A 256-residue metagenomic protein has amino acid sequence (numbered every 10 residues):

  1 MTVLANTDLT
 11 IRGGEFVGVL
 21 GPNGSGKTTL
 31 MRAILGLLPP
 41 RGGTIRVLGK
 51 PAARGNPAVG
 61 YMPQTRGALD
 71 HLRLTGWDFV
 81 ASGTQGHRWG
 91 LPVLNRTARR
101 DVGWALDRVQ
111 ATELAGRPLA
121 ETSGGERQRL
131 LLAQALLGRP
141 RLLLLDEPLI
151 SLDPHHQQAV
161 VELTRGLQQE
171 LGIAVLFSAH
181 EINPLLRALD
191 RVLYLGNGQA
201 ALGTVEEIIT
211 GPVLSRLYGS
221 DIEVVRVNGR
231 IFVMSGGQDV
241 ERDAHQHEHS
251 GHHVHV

Functional and structural regions predicted by a protein language model:
L20-P22: The feature captures the beta-strand-to-loop junction immediately N-terminal to the Walker
L35: Helix-to-loop junction immediately C-terminal to a conserved catalytic motif
P40-G55, V59: Conserved ABC transporter NBD signature motif
R96-L114: Conserved ABC ATPase "signature" region
L143-E147: Catalytic Walker B motif of ABC-type/P-loop ATPase nucleotide-binding domains
A179-H180: H-loop/switch region of ABC-family ATPase nucleotide-binding domains
G211, L217-V256: ABC ATPase nucleotide-binding domains
